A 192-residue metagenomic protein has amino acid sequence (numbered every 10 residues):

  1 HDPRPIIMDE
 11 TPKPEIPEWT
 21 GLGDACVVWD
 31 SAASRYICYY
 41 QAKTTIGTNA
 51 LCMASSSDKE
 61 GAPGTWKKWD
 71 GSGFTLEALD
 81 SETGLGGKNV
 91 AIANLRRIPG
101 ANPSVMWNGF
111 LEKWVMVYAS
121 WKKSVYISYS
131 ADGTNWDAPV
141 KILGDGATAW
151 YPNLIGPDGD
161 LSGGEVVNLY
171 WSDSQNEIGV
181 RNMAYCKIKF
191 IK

Functional and structural regions predicted by a protein language model:
H1-T20, S31-A101, N108-T148, G159-K192: Beta-rich carbohydrate-recognition and catalytic domains
D24-C26, N102-S104, Y151-N153: Conserved beta-strand position repeated once per blade in WD40 beta-propeller domains
